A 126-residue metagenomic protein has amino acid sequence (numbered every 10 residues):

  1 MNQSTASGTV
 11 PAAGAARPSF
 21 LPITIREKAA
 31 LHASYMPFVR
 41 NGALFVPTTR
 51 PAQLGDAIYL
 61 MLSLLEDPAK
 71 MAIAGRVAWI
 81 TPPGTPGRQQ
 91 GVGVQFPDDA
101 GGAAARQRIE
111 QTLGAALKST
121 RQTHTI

Functional and structural regions predicted by a protein language model:
M1-N41, L113-I126: N-terminal helix initiation/capping motif
P18, K70-A72, G87-G91: Short edge beta-strand segments in beta-sheet-rich domains
L21, I58-L60, I73-G75, V92: Hydrophobic residues positioned within well-ordered beta-strands of beta-sheet architectures
L31-M36, G84-I126: C-terminal output/interaction extensions
G42-T48: Short alpha-helix capping/helix-loop boundary micro-motifs
G55-A69: Short conserved beta-strand and strand-loop elements enriched in small hydrophobics with frequent Asp/Gly
M71-P82: Short beta-strand-centered aromatic/proline hotspots
